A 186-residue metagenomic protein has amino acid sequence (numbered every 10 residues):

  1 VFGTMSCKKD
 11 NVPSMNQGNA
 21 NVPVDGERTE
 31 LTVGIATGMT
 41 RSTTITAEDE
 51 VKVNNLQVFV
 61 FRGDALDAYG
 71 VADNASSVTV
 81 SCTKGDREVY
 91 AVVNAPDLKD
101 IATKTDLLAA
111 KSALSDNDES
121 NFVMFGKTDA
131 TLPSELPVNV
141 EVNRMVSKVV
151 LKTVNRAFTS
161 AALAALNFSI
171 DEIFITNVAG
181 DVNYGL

Functional and structural regions predicted by a protein language model:
G3-L186: Sec-type signal peptide cleavage vicinity
